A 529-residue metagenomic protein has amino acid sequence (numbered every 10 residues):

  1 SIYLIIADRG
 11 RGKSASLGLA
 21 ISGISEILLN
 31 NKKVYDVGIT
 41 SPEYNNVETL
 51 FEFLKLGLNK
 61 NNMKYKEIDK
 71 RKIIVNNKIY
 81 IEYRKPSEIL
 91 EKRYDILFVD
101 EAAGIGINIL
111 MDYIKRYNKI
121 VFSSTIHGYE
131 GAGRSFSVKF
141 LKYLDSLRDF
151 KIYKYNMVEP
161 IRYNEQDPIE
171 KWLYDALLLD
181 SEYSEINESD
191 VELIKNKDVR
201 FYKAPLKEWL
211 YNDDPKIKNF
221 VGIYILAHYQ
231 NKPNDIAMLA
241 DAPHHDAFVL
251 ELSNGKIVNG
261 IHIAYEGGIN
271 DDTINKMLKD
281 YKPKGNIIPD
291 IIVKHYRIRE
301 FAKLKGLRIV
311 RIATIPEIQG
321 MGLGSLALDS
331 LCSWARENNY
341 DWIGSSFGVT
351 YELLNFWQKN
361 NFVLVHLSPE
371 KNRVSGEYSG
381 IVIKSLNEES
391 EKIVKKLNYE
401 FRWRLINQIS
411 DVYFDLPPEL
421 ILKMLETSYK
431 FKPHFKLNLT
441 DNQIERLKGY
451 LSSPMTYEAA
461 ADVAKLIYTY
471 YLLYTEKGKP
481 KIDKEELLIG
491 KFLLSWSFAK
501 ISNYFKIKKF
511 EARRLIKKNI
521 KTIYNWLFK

Functional and structural regions predicted by a protein language model:
Y3-A15: Walker A/P-loop nucleotide-binding motif
G12-A15, H244-A264, I269-D272: Conserved beta-hairpin
A15-L19, R311, E317-A335: Conserved acetyl-CoA-binding loop-helix of GNAT-fold acetyltransferases
A15-N31: Walker A/P-loop NTP-binding motif
D36-L54: Conserved Walker A/P-loop ATP-binding site and its immediately adjacent core in helicase/helicase-like ATPase domains
K55-K78, R84-S87, I96, N108 (+4 more regions): Terminal substrate-recognition subdomain of acyl/acetyltransferases
D100-E101: Walker B catalytic acidic pair
I225-N254: Active-site rim helix/loop that mediates acceptor-substrate recognition in acyltransferases
